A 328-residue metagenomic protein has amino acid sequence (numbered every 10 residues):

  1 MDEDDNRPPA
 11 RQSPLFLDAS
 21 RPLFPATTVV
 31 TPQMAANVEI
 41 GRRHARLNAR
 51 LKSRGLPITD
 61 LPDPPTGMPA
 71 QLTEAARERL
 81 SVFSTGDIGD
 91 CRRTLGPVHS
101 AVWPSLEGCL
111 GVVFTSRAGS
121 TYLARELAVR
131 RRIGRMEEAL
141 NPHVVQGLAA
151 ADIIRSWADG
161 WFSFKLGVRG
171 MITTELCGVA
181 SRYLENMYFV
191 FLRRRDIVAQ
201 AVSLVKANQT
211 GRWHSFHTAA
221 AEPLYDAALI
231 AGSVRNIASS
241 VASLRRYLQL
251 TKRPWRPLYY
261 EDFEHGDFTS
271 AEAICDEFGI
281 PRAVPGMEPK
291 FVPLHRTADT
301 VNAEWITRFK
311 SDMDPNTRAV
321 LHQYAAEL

Functional and structural regions predicted by a protein language model:
M1, R11-T66, V168-A180, F189 (+4 more regions): Anion-recognition interface
D2-G160, P293-A298, W305: PAPS-dependent sulfotransferase catalytic core
S20, R50-L51, S120-I133, P257-R282: PAPS/PAP-binding and catalytic site of the sulfotransferase fold
S20, V168, T173-L250, P254-P257 (+1 more regions): PAPS-dependent sulfotransferase catalytic domain
L110, G134, F162-F164, Y188-F191 (+1 more regions): Hydrophobic/aromatic beta-strand patches that form the interior of the parallel beta-sheet core in alpha/beta enzyme
N141-Q146, G170-T174, D262-G266: Acidic-and-aromatic substrate-binding clefts and catalytic sites of carbohydrate-active enzymes
I154-T173: Conserved nucleotide-sensing/catalytic segment adjacent to the nucleotide-binding pocket in NTP-handling enzymes
R282-L328: Long hydrophobic alpha-helical segments typical of transmembrane helices together with their membrane-interfacial
